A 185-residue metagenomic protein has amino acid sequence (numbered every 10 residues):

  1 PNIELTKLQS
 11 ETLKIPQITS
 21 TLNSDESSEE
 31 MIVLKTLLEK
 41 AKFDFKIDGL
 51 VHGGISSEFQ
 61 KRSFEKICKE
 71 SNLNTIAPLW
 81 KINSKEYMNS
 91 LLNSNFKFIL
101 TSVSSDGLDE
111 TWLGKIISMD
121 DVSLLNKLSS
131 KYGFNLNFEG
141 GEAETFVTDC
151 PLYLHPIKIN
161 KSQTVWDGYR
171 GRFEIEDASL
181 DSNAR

Functional and structural regions predicted by a protein language model:
P1-R185: Nucleotide-activated chemistry modules centered on ATP-dependent adenylation/adenylyltransferase
